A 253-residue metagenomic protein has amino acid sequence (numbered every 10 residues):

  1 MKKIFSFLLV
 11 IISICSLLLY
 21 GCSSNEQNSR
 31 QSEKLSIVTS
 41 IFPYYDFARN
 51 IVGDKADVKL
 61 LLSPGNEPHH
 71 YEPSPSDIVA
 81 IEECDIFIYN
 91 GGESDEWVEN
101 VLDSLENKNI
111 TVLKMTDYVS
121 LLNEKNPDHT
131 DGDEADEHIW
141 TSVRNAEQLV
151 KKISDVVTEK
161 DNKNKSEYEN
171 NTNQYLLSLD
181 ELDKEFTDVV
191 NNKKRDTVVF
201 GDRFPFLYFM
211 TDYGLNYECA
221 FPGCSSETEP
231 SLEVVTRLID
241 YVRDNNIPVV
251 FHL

Functional and structural regions predicted by a protein language model:
I4-N25: Sec-dependent N-terminal signal peptides of Gram-positive bacterial secreted proteins and lipoproteins
L18-L253: Extracytoplasmic metal-acquisition and chelation regions
